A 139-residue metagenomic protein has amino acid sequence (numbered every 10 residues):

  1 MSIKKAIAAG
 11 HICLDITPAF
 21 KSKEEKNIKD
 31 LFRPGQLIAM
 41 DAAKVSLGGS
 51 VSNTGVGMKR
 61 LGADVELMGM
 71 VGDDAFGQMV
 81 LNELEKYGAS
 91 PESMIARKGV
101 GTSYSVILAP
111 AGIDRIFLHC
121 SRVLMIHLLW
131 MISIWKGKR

Functional and structural regions predicted by a protein language model:
M1-S2, I7, G99, A111: A generic structural signal for short, non-catalytic loop/turn and secondary-structure boundary residues
S2-M68, K86: Glycine-rich phosphate/adenosyl-contacting loop at the front of the ribokinase-like
Q36-A42, R60-R139: Conserved N-terminal subdomain of the carbohydrate kinase-like
